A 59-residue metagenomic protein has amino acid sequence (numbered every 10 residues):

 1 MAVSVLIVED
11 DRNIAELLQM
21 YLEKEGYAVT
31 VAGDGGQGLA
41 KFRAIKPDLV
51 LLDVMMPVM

Functional and structural regions predicted by a protein language model:
A2: Phosphate-coordination loops involved in phosphoryl transfer and adenosine-cofactor binding
L6, V31-L49: Acidic, metal-coordinating helix/loop segments flanking the phosphotransfer/catalytic sites of two-component signaling
E9: Conserved acidic carboxylate
R12-T30, A44: Two-component/phosphorelay signaling modules centered on CheY-like receiver
D53: Active-site residues of response regulator receiver
M56: Receiver (REC) domain active-site loop signature in two-component systems and cognate sites in sensor histidine kinases
